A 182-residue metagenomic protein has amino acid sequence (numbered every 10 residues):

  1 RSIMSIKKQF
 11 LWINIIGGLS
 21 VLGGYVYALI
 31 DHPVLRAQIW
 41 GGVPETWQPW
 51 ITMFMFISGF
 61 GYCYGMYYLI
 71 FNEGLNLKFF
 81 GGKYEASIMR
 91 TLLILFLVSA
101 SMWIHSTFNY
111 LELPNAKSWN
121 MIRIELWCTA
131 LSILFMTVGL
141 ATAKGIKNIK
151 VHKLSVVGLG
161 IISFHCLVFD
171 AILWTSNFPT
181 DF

Functional and structural regions predicted by a protein language model:
M4-G18, A86-I88, I146-I161: Alpha-helical transmembrane segments and their helix-start/interface "positive-inside/aromatic belt" motifs in integral
S5-K8, I39-P49, F80-S87, K117-N120 (+1 more regions): Juxtamembrane loop-transmembrane helix junctions in multi-pass integral membrane proteins, especially the extracellular
G17-P33, V168-I172: Alpha-helical transmembrane segments of multi-pass membrane proteins
G23-H32, F56-G81, G139-L140: Internal transmembrane alpha-helix with an interfacial aromatic "cap," most often the third helix
I30-Q48, T107-M121, W174-F182: Membrane-interface interhelical loops and short amphipathic "cap" helices that link adjacent transmembrane segments
P44-Y62: Interfacial helix-start motif at the membrane-water boundary
L75-F135: Membrane-proximal helix-loop-helix units in multi-pass membrane proteins
S132-F182: Terminal transmembrane helical module of multi-pass membrane proteins
